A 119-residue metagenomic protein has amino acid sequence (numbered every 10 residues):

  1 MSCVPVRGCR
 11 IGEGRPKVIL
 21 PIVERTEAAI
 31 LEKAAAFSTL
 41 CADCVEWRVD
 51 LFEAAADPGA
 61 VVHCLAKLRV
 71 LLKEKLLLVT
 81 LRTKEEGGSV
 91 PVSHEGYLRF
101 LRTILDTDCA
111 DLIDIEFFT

Functional and structural regions predicted by a protein language model:
M1-E32: N-terminal amphipathic alpha-helix/helix-capping segment at the start of soluble metabolic enzymes
G14-V18, C41-D43, K73-L77, C109-D111: Short, well-ordered coil/turn segments that N-cap beta-strands
V23, C44-A54, Y97, L101-T119: Catalytic beta/alpha-barrel core
R25-S38, V92-T103: Short, acidic/polar
T26-A29, L51-G59: Acidic-and-aromatic substrate-binding clefts and catalytic sites of carbohydrate-active enzymes
E32-A54, K67-V70, L77: N-terminal beta-strand-loop-alpha-helix module at the start of alpha/beta ligand-binding or catalytic domains
P58-T83, R102-T107: Alpha-helix-loop-beta-strand connector modules within alpha/beta enzyme cores
V79-S93: Glycine-rich phosphate-binding "P-loop"
